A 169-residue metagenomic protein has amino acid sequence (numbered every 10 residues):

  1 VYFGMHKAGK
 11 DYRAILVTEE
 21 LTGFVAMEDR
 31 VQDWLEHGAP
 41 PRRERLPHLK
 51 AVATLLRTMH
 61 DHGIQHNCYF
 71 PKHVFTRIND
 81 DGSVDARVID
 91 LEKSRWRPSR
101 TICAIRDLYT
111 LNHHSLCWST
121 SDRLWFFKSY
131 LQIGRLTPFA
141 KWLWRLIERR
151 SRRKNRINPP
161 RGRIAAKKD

Functional and structural regions predicted by a protein language model:
V1-Q32, E36-P40, A51-H62, H66-N67 (+3 more regions): Conserved ATP-binding subdomain of kinase catalytic cores across diverse folds
A39-R42, N112: A short, structure-level motif marking secondary-structure boundaries and short turns
R45-L49: Short alpha-helical scaffold element within the canonical Hanks-type protein kinase domain
Y69-T76: Hydrophobic residue at the +6 position relative to the catalytic HRD Asp in the kinase catalytic loop
T76-S83: Activation-loop N-terminal segment of eukaryotic-like protein kinases
V84-R156: C-lobe/activation-segment region of protein kinase-like
W144-I147, G162-D169: An acidic, Gly/Ser/Thr/Pro-rich helix-cap/linker signature
